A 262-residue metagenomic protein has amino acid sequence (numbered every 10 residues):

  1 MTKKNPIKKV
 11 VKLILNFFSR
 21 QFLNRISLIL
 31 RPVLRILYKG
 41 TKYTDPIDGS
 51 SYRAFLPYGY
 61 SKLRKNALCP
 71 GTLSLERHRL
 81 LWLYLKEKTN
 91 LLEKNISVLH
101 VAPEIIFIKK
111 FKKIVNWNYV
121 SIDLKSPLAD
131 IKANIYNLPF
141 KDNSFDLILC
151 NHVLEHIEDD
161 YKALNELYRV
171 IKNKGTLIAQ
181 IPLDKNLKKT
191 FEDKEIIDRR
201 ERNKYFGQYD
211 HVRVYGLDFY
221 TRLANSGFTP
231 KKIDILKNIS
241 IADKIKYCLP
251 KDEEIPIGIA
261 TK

Functional and structural regions predicted by a protein language model:
T2-P139, I241-T261: Conserved N-terminal segment of class I S-adenosyl-L-methionine
L30-Y43, E158-K172, T176-T261: S-adenosyl-L-methionine-dependent methyltransferase catalytic module, highlighting the catalytic core
N137-D142, R169: Short conserved loop adjoining the S-adenosyl-L-methionine
L149: A conserved beta-strand element that flanks and buttresses the S-adenosyl-L-methionine
H152-H156: Short catalytic micro-motifs in class I SAM-dependent methyltransferases
